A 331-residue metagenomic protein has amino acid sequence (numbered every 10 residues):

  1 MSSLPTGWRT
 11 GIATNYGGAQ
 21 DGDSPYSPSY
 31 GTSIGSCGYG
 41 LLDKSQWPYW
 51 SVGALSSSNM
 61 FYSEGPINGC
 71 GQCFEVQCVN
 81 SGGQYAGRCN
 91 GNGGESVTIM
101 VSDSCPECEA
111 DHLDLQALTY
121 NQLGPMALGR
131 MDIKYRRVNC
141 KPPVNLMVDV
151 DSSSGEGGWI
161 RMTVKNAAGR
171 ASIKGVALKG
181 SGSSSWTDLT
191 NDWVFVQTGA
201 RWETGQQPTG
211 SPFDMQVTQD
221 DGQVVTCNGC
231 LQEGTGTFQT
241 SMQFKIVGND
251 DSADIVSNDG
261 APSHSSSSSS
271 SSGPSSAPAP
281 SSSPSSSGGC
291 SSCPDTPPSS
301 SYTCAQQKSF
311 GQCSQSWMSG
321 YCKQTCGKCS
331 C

Functional and structural regions predicted by a protein language model:
M1-L118, Q122-D214, T218-Q223, N228-H264: Secreted/periplasmic proteins
V76, Q84, S265-S268, P280 (+1 more regions): Generic low-polarity alpha-helical segments
I255-S281: Fungal extracellular serine/threonine-rich, low-complexity, intrinsically disordered "mucin-like" regions of secreted
G273-C331: Compact disulfide-stabilized, cysteine-rich extracellular microdomains and processed peptide cores in secreted proteins
